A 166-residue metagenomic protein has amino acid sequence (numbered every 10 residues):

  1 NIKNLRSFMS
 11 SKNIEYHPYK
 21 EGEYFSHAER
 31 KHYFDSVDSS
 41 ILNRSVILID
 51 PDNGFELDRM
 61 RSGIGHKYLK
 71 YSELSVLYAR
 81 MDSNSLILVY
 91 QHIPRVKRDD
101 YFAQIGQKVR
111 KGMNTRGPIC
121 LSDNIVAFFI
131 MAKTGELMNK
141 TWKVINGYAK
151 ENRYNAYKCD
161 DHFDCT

Functional and structural regions predicted by a protein language model:
N1-T166: Class I S-adenosyl-L-methionine-dependent methyltransferase catalytic core
